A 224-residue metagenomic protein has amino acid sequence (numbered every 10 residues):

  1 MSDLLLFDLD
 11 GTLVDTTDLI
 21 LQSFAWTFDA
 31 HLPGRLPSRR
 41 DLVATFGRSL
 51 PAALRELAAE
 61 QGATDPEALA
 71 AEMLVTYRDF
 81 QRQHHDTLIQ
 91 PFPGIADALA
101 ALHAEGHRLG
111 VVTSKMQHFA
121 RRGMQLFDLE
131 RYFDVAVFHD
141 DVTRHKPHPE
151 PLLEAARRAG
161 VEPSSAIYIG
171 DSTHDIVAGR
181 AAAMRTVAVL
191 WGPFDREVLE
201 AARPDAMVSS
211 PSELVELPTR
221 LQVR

Functional and structural regions predicted by a protein language model:
M1-D3, T64, A100-H103, Q117 (+1 more regions): Asp-based, Mg2+/Mn2+-dependent phosphohydrolase catalytic module
S2-D97, E105: N-terminal helical cap/lid subdomain that shapes the substrate entry/recognition surface in HAD-like hydrolases
T12, T113-K115: Conserved phosphate-coupling serine/threonine residues in phosphotransfer and NTP-handling enzymes
T17, R108-L109, T173, S212: Low-complexity, intrinsically disordered short peptide segments enriched in small/polar/basic residues
H85-Q90, S114, R185-T186: Short, flexible loop segments at the rims of nucleotide/cofactor-binding pockets, characterized by
P91, V112, R144: Residue-level marker of regulatory loop/turn positions in helix-turn-helix DNA-binding domains and in histidine
